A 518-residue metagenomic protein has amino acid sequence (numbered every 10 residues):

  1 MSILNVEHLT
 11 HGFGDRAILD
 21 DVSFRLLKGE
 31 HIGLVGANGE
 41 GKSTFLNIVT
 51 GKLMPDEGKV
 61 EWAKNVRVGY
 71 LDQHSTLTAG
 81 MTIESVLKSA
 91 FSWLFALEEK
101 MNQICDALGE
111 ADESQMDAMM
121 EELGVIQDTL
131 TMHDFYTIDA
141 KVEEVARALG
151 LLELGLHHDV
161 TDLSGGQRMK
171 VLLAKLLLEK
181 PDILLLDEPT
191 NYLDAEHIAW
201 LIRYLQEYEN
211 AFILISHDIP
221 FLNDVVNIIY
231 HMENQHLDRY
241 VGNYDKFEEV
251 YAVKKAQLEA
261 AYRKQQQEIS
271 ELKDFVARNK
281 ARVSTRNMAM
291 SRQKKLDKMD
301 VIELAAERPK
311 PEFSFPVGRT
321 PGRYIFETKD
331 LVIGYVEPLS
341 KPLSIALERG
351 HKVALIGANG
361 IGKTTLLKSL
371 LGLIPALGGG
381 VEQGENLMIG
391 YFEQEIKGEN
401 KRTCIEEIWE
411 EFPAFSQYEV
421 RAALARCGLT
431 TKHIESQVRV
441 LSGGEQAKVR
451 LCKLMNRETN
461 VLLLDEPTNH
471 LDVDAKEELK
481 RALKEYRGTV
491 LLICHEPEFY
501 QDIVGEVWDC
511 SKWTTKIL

Functional and structural regions predicted by a protein language model:
M1-A260, P309, G318-L518: ABC ATP-binding cassette signature C-motif
V250-A305: Intracellular alpha-helical coupling/juxtamembrane segments of multi-pass membrane proteins
F313-F315: Post-kinase regulatory C-tail/linker adjacent to protein kinase catalytic domains
